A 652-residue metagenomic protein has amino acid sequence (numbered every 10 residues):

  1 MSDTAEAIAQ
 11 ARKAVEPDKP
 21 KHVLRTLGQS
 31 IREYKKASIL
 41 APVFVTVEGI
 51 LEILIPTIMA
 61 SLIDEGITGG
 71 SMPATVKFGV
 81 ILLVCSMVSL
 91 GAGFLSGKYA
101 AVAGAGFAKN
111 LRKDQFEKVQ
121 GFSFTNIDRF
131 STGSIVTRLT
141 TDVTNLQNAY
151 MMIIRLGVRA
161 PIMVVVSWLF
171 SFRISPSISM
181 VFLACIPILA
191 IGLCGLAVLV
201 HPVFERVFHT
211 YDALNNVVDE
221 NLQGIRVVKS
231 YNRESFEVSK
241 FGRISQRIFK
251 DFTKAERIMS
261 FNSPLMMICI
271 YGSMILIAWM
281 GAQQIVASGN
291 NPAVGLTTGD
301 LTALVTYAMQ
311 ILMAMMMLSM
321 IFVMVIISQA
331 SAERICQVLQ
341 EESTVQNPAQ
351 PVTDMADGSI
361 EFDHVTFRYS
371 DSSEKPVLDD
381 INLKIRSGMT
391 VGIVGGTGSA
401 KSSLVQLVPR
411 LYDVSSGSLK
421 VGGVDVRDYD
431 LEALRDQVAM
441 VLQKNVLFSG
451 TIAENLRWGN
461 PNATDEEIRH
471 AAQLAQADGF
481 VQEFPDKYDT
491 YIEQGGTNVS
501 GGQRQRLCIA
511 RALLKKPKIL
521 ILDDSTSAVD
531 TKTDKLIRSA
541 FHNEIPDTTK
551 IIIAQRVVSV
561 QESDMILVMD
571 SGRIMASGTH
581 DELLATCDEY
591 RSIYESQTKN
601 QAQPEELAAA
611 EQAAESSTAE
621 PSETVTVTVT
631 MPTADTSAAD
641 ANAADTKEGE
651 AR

Functional and structural regions predicted by a protein language model:
M1-E52, I67-I81, S96-A100, G104 (+12 more regions): Membrane-integrated ABC transporters
D3-E16, G69, A105, K113-V143 (+6 more regions): Short intracellular "coupling" helices and adjacent cytoplasmic loop segments at the cytosolic face of multi-pass
E16-P20, V43-F44, L51-D64, C85-T132 (+13 more regions): Juxtamembrane helix-loop junctions of ABC transporter transmembrane domains
R32-L95, Y99, F172-S177, Q283-T298 (+1 more regions): Transmembrane helix-loop-helix hairpins at lipid-water interfaces of multipass membrane proteins, especially the type-1
E33-K36, G121-T125, T141-I154, V158 (+6 more regions): An intracellular "coupling" helix at the cytosolic face of ABC transporter transmembrane type-1 domains
V43, L51, I55, A92 (+4 more regions): Hydrophobic alpha-helical transmembrane segments of ABC transporter permease domains
S71-V80, V166, F170-A184, L193 (+2 more regions): Helix-loop-helix
T353-R652: ABC-type nucleotide-binding domain
